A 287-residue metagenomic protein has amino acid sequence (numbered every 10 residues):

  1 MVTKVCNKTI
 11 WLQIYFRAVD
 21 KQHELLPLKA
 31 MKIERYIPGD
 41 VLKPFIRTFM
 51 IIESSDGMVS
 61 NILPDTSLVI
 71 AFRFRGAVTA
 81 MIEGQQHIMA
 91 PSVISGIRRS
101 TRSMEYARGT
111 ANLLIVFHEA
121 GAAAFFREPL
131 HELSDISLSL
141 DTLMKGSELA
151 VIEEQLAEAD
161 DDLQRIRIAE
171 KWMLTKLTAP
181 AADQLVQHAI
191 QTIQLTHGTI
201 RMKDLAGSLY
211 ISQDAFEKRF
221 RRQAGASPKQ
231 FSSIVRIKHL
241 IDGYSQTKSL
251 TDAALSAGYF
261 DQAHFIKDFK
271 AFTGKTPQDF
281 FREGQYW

Functional and structural regions predicted by a protein language model:
V2-K203, S208-Q213, A226-S227, D242 (+3 more regions): Alpha-helical bundle regulatory/interaction domains
R201, R219-F220: Extended amphipathic alpha-helical scaffolding segments in membrane-proximal extra-membrane regions of membrane
K218-R219, Q230, H239, K267-D268: DNA-binding alpha-helical recognition surfaces that contact promoter or target DNA
F220-A226, D268-F280: A secondary-structure capping/hinge motif
S232-R236, F281-R282: Short Lys/Arg-enriched helix C-cap and helix-to-coil transition segments that create basic nucleic-acid-contact patches
R236, S249, H264: Residue-level recognition of oxygen-bearing side chains
